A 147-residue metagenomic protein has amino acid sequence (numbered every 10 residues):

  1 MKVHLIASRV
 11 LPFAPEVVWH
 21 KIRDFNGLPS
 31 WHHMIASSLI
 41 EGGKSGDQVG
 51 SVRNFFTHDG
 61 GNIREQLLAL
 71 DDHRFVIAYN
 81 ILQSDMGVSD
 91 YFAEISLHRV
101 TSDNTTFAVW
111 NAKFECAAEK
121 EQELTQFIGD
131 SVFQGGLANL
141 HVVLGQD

Functional and structural regions predicted by a protein language model:
M1-S45: Hydrophobic ligand-binding cavity/cleft-lining segments
F13, S30, N62, S131-G135: Generic recognition of short, well-ordered alpha-helical interface segments
H20-S30, D72, A138, V142-Q146: Short, intrinsically disordered, mixed-charge
P29-S30, F56-F107, K113-C116: Hydrophobic-ligand binding "helix-grip"
S38-E41, D85, H98-R99, Q126-D130 (+1 more regions): Juxtamembrane/interface motifs at transmembrane-helix termini
Q48-G50: Short, solvent-exposed linear patches
F107, K113-D147: A conserved amphipathic terminal alpha-helix motif
